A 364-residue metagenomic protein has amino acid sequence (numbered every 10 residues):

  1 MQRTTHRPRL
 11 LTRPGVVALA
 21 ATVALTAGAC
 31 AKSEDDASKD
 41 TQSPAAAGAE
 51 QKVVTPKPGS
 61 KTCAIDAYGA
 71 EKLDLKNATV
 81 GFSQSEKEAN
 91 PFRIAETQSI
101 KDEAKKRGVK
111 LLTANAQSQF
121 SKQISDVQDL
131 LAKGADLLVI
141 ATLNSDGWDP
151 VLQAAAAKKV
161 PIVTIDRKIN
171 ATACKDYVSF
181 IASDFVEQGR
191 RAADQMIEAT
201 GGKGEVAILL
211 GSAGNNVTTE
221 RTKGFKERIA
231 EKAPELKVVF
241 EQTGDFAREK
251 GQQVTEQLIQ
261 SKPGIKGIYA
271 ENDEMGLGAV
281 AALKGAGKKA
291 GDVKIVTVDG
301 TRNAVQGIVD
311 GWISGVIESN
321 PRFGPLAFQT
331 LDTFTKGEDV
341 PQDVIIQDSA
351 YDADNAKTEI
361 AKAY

Functional and structural regions predicted by a protein language model:
Q2-L25, C30-Y364: A residue-level marker of the well-folded mature domains of exported/periplasmic proteins
